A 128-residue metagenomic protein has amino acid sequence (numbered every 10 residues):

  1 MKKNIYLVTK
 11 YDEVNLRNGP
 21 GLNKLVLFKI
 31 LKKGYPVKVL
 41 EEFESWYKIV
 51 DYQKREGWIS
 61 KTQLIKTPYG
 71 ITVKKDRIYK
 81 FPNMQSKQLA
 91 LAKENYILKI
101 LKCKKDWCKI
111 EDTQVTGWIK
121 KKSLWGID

Functional and structural regions predicted by a protein language model:
M1-P20, K29-K33, L40-K80, K87-Y96 (+2 more regions): SH3-family beta-barrel domains
